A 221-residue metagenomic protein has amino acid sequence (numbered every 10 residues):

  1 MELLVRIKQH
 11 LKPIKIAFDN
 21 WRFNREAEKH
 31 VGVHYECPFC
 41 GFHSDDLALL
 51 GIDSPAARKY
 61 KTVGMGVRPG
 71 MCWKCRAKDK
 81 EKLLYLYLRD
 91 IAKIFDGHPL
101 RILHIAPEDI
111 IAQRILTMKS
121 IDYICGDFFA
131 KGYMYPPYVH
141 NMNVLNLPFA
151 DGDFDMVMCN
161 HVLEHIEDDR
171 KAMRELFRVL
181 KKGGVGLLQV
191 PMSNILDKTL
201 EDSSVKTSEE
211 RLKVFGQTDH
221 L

Functional and structural regions predicted by a protein language model:
E2-L3, K8-K12, I16, F23-Y35 (+2 more regions): S-adenosyl-L-methionine-dependent methyltransferase catalytic module, highlighting the catalytic core
E2-N146: Conserved N-terminal segment of class I S-adenosyl-L-methionine
G97-T207: Conserved SAM-binding loop
